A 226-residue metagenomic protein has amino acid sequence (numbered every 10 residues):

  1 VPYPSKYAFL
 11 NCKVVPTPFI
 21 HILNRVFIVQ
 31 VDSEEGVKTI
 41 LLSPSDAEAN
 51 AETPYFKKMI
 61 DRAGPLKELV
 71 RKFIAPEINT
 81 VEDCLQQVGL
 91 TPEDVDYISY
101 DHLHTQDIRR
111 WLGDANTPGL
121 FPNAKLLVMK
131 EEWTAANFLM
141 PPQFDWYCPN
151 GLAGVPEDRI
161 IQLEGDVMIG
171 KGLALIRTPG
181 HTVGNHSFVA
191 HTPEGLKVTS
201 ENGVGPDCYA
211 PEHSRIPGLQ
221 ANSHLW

Functional and structural regions predicted by a protein language model:
P2-D83, S187-G203: Conserved beta-strand hairpin/beta-sheet module of binuclear metal-dependent hydrolase folds, prominently
H21-L23, I161-L163, T182-G184: Residues that act as N-cap/strand-start positions at coil-to-secondary-structure junctions
E34, A47-E48, Q106, T134 (+1 more regions): Surface-exposed, flexible loop/turn segments at secondary-structure boundaries
L41-S43, D96-L103, L127-M129, R177-G180 (+1 more regions): Active-site neighborhood of phospho(di)ester-bond hydrolases with catalytic His/Asp-centered motifs
A47, T53, L139-P142, W146-G154 (+3 more regions): Metallo-beta-lactamase
D61-A124: Active-site metal-binding motif and surrounding structural segment of the metallo-beta-lactamase
F73-L90, L120-R177, H224-W226: Metallo-beta-lactamase
H102-R109, T134, T182-H186, P206-C208: Active-site environment of divalent metal-dependent phosphoester hydrolases
